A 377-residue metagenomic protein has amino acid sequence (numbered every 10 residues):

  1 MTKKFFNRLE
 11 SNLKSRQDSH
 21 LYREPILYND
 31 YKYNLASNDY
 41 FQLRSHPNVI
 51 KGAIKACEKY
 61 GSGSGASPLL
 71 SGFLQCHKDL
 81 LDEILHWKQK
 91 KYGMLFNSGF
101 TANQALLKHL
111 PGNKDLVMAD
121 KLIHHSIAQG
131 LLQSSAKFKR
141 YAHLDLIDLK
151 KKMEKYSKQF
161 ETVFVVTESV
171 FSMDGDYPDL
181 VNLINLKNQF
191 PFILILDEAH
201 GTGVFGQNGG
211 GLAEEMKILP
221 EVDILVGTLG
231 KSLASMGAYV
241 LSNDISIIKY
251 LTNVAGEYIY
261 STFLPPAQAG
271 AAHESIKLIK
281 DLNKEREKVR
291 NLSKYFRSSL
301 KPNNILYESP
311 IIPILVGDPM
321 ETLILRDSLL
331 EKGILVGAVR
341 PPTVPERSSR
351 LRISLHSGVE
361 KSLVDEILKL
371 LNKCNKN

Functional and structural regions predicted by a protein language model:
T2-S62, F192: N-terminal "arm"/small-domain region of PLP-dependent enzymes with the aminotransferase-like
L43, E287-K294, K301-G333, T343 (+1 more regions): Conserved PLP-binding catalytic core of the aspartate aminotransferase-like
P47, K51, K55, K59 (+4 more regions): PLP-dependent enzyme catalytic core of the Aspartate aminotransferase-like
K51, K59-G99: Conserved N-terminal alpha-helix of the aminotransferase class I/II PLP-enzyme fold
L106-H125: Conserved PLP-anchoring active-site segment centered on the Schiff-base-forming lysine
K139, H143-L196: Active-site phosphate-binding strand-loop segment of PLP-dependent enzymes
N208, E214-Y250: Active-site PLP attachment segment
T262-L282, K288: Structural motif of enzymes handling amino- and sulfur-group chemistry
